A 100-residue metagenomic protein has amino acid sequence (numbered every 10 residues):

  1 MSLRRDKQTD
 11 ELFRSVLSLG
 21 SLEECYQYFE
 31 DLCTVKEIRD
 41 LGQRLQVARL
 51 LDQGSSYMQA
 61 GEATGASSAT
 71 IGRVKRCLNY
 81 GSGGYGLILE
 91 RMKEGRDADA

Functional and structural regions predicted by a protein language model:
M1-L19: General nucleic-acid-binding
Q8-L12, Y28, Q46, T70: A general alpha-helix detector
V16-G20, Y26, D99: Active-site anion-handling motifs in enzyme catalytic cores
E23-Q43: Short, Lys/Arg-enriched anionic-surface-contact patches
L41-S55: Short, amphipathic alpha-helical "recognition" segments used to contact nucleic acids or chromatin
D52-A60, R91-A100: Long, compositionally biased
Q59-T64, I71: Short alpha-helical "recognition helix" segments of helix-turn-helix
S67-G95: C-terminal structural segments of small proteins and small subunits
